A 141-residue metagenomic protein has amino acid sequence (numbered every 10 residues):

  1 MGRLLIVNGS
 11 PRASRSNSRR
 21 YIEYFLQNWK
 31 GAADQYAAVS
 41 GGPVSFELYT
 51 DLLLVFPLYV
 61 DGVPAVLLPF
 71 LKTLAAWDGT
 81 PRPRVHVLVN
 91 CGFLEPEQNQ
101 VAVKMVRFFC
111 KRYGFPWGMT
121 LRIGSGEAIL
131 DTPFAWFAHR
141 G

Functional and structural regions predicted by a protein language model:
M1, L121-G141: Glycine-rich phosphate/pyrophosphate-binding loop and the adjoining helix
M1-P81, R112: N-terminal beta1-alpha1-beta2 submodule of the flavodoxin-like/Rossmannoid cofactor-binding fold
I6, L54, V85-V89, M119: Structural beta-sheet core signal
P11-R12, N90-L94, S125-E127: A short, flexible beta-alpha/helix-coil linker loop
S16-R19, E97-Q100, T132-F134: Short, solvent-exposed loop/turn segments at secondary-structure boundaries
L68-T73, N99-M105: Charged helix-capping and loop-helix junction motifs
T80-V101: Ser/Thr/Gly-rich flexible loops in soluble cytosolic domains mediating phosphotransfer, phosphorylation
P96, R107-F108, R112-L130: Internal catalytic-core helix/loop-beta-alpha segment that presents or stabilizes conserved functional determinants
